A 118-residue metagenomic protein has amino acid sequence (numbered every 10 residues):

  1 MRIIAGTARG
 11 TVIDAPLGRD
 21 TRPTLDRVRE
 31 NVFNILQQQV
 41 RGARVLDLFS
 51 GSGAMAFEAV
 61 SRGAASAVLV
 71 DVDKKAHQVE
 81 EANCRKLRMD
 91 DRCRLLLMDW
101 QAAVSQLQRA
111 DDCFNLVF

Functional and structural regions predicted by a protein language model:
M1-F118: Class I S-adenosyl-L-methionine-dependent methyltransferase catalytic core
